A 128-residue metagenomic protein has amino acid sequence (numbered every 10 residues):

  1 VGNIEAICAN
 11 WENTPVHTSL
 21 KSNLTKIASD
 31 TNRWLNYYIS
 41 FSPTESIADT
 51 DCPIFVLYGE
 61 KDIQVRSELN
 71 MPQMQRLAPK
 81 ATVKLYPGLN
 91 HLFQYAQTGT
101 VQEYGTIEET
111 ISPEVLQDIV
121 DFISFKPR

Functional and structural regions predicted by a protein language model:
V1-S46: Accessory cap/linker subdomain of secreted extracellular hydrolases
E5, P72-Q75: Class I S-adenosyl-L-methionine
W34, P43-S46, N70, V115 (+1 more regions): Stable alpha-helical elements in mature extracytoplasmic
T50, V56-D62: Short beta-strand/loop motif that positions the catalytic acidic residue of the alpha/beta-hydrolase fold
F55-L57, T82-L85: Structural recognition of the beta-strand scaffold that forms the well-ordered cores of secreted hydrolase catalytic
I63-L69: Conserved alpha/beta-hydrolase "acid-adjacent" motif
T82, L89-R128: Catalytic active-site module of serine/aspartate enzymes centered on a nucleophile-bearing elbow/loop
